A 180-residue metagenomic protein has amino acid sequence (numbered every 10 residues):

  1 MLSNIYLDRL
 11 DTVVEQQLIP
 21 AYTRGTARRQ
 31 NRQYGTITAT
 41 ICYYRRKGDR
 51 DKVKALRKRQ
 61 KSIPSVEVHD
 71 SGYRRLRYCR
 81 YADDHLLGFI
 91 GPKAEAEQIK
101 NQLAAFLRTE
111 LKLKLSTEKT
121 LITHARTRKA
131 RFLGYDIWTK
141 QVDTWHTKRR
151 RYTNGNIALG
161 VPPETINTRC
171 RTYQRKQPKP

Functional and structural regions predicted by a protein language model:
M1-P180: Non-catalytic terminal/accessory segments
